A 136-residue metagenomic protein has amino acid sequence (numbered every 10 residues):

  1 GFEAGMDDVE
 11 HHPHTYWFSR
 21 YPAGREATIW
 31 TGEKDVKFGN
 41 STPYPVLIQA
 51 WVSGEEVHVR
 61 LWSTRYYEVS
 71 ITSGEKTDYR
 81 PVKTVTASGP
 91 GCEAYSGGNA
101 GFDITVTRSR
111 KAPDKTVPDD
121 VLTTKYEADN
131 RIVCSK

Functional and structural regions predicted by a protein language model:
G1-K136: Well-ordered beta-sheet/strand-loop patches within structured domains
